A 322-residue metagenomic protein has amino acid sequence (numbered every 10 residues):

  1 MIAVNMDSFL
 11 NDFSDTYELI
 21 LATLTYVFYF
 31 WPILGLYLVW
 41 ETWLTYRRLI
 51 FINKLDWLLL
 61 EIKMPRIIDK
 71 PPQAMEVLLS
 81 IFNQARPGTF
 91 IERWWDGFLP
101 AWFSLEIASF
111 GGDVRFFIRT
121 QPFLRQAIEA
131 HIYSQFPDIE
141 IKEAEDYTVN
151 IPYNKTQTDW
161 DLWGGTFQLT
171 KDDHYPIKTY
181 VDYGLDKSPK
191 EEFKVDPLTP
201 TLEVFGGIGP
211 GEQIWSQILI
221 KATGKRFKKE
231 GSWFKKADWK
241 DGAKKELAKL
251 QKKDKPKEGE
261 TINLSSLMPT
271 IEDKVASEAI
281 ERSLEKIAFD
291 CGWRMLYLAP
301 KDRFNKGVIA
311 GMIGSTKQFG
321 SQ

Functional and structural regions predicted by a protein language model:
M1-D7: Intrinsically disordered, low-structural-confidence terminal and linker regions
D7-Y26, P32-Q322: Extended, folded cores of ATP/NTP-driven motor/assembly subunits in large transport and secretion machines
